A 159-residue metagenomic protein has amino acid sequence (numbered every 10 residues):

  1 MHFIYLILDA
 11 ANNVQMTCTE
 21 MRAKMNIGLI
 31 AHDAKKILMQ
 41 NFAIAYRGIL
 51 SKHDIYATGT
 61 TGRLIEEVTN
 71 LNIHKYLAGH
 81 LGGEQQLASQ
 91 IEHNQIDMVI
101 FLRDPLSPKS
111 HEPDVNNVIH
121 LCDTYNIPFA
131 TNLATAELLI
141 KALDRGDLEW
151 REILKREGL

Functional and structural regions predicted by a protein language model:
M1-T17: N-terminal amphipathic/basic-hydrophobic helices that include classical n-h-c signal peptides and signal-anchor
M21-D54: Glycine-rich beta-alpha loop segments
H53-T61: Short internal beta-strands
D54-I55, L71-G82, W150-I153: Short hydrophobic/aromatic-enriched beta-strand-loop microsegments
E84-H120: Mid-chain, well-packed structural core segment of small domains
I119-L139: Short, acidic/small-residue loops that bind anionic groups at enzyme active sites
A134-L159: Short, glycine-/small-residue-rich phosphate/pyrophosphate-handling segment
